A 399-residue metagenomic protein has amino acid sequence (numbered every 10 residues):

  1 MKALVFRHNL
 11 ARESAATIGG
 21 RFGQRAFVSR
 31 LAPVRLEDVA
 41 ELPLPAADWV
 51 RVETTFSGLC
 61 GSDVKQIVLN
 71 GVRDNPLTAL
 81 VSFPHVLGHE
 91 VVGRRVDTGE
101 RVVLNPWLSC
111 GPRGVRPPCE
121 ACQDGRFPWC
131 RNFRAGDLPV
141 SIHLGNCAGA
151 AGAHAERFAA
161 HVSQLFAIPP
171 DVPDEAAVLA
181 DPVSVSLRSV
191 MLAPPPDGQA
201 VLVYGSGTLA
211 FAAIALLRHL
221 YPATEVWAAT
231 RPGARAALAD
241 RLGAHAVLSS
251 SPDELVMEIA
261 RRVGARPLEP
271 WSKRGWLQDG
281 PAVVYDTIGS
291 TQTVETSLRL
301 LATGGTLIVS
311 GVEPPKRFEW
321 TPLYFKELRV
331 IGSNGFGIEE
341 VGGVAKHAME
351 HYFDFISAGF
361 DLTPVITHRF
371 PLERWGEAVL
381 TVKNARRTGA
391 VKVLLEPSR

Functional and structural regions predicted by a protein language model:
M1-I18, T230-R231, R274, Q278 (+5 more regions): C-terminal capping/lid region of NAD(P)-dependent oxidoreductase domains
M1-L87, E156, A160, S398-R399: Short N-terminal strand-loop motif that marks the start of NAD(P)H/FAD-dependent oxidoreductase cofactor-binding domains
A40-S57, V72-D124, P128, P169-D171: Glycine-rich beta-strand-centered segment in the early N-terminal region that forms part of a ligand/cofactor-binding
T78-L80, H89, C110-Y204: NAD(P)H dinucleotide-binding glycine-rich loop of Rossmann-like/cofactor-binding domains, especially the beta1-alpha1
P169-E258: Mid-domain Rossmann-like dinucleotide-binding core that forms the NAD(H)/NADP(H) cofactor-binding site
M257-R261, A265-R274, Q278, K316-H368 (+1 more regions): C-terminal substrate-binding/catalytic core of Rossmann-like NAD(P)-dependent dehydrogenases/reductases
P281-Y285, G305: Short SAM/SAH-binding signature in class I
R299-R317, V330-I331: ADP-ribose/adenylate-binding Rossmann-like module
